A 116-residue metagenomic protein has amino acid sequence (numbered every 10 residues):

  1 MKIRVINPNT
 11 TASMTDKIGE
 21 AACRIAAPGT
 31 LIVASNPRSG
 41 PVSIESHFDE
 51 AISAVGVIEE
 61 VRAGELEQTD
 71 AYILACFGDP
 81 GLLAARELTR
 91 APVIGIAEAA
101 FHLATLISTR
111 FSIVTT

Functional and structural regions predicted by a protein language model:
M1-I58, T116: N-terminal glycine-rich anion-binding loop in soluble enzyme alpha/beta folds
T10, P37, F77, E98-A99: Short, ordered loop/turn segments at secondary-structure junctions
S13, H102-T116: Short, glycine-/small-residue-rich phosphate/pyrophosphate-handling segment
V33-S35, I73-L74, V93-I96: General beta-strand structural signal in soluble alpha/beta enzymes
G64-Y72: Short acidic/histidine-rich motifs immediately flanking catalytic phosphotransfer sites in two-component signaling
D70, G78-L88: Acidic/His-rich segments in extracytoplasmic proteins that coordinate ligands and/or metal ions
R86-S108: Short, acidic/small-residue loops that bind anionic groups at enzyme active sites
